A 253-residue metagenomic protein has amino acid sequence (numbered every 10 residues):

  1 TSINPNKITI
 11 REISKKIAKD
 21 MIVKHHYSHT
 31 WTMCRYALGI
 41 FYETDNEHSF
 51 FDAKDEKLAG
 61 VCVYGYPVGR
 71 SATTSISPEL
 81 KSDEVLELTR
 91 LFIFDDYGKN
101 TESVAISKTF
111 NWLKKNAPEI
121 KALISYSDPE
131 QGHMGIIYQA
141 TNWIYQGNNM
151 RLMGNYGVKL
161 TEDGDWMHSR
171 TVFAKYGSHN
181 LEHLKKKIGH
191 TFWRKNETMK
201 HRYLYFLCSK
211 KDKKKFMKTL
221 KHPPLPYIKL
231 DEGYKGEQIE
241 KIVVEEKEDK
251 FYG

Functional and structural regions predicted by a protein language model:
T1-C34: Short amphipathic alpha-helix that is part of the acyltransferase structural core
S2, V61-V63, E79: Compositionally biased, charged N-terminal/linker segments
E12, G65-T191, K195, R202-Y205: Acyl-donor binding region in acyl/amide transferases
I22, R35-Y66: Conserved beta-hairpin
Y27-S28, D45-N46, I93: Short beta-turn/strand-loop junction motif enriched in small, turn-promoting residues
R35-A37, T198-Y203: Short hydrophobic/aromatic beta-strand or adjacent loop that forms the aromatic wall/cage of a ligand/substrate-binding
G177-S178, F192-N196, C208-H222: Hydrophobic helices that insert into or interface with lipid environments
F216-G253: Short, cationic low-complexity segments
